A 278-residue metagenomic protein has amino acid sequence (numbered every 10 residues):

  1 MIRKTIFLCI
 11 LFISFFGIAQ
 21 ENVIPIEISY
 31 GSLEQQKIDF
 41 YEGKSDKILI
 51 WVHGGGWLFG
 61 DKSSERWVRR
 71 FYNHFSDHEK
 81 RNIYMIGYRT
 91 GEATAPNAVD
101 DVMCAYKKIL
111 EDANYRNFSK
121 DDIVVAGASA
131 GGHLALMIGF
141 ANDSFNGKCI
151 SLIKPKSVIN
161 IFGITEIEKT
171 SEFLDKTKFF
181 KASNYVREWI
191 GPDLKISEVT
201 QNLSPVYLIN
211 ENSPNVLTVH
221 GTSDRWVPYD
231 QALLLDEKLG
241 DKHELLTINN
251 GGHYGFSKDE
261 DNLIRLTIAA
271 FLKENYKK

Functional and structural regions predicted by a protein language model:
Q20-K44: N-terminal cap/lid segment of alpha/beta-hydrolase-fold proteins
D46-G56: Short beta-strand element of the alpha/beta-hydrolase
D61, R81-D122, K258, N262: Catalytic nucleophile-loop/oxyanion-hole region of alpha/beta-hydrolase and closely related hydrolase-like folds
S63-Y84: Short amphipathic alpha-helix adjacent to the substrate-entry channel of hydrolases
L110-F173: Primarily recognizes the serine-hydrolase "nucleophile elbow" in alpha/beta-hydrolase and SGNH/GDSL folds
S171-Y207: Mobile cap/lid helix-loop segments that gate and shape the active-site cleft of serine hydrolases
N212, T218-H220, D224: Short beta-strand/loop motif that positions the catalytic acidic residue of the alpha/beta-hydrolase fold
R225-Q231: Conserved alpha/beta-hydrolase "acid-adjacent" motif
